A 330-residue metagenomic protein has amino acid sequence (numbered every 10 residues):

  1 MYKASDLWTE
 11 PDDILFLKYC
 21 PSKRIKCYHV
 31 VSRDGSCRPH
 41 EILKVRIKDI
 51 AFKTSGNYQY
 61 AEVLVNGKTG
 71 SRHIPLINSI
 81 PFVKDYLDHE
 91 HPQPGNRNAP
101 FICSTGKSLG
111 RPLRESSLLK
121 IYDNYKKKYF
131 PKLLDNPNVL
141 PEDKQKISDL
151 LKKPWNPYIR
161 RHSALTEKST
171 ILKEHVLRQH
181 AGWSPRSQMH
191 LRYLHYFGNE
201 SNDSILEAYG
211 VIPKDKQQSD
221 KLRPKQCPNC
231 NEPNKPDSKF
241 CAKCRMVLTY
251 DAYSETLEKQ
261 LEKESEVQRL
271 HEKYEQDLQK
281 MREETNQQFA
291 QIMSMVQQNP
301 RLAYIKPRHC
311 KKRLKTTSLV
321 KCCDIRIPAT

Functional and structural regions predicted by a protein language model:
M1-L15, N66-T69, G106-L109: Flexible interdomain linker/hinge and immediately adjacent N-terminus of the catalytic tyrosine-recombinase domain
E10-P39: Basic, Lys/Arg- and aromatic-enriched nucleic-acid-binding interface segment
S32-N57, H175-Q179: Short, charged phosphate-coordinating catalytic segments
K53, Y58-L133, D215-L222, D237: Basic, alpha-helical nucleic-acid-contacting "clamp/cap" segments
L119-Q179, W183-S187, H195, N199 (+2 more regions): Short, basic (Lys/Arg/His-rich) helix/loop patches that form interaction surfaces in the mid-to-C-terminal regions
A181-K214, M246-Y250: Catalytic-site neighborhood detector that most strongly recognizes the C-terminal catalytic loop/helix of tyrosine
C227-C230, C241-C244: Short cysteine-rich clusters marking metal-coordination/redox-active sites
K243-E258, I327: Short Cys/His-rich micro-motifs in 6-15 aa windows
